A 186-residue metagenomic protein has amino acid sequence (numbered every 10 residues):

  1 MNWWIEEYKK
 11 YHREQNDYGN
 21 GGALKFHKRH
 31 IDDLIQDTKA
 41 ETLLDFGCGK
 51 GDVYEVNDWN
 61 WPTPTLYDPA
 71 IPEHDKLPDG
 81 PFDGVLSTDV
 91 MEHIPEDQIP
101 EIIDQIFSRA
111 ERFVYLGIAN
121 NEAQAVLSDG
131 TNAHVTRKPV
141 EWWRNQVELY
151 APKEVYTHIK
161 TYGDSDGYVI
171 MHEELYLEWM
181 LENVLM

Functional and structural regions predicted by a protein language model:
M1-G84, P100-D104, R109, N120 (+4 more regions): Conserved N-terminal segment of class I S-adenosyl-L-methionine
G84-D97: A short SAM/SAH-binding and catalytic strip from SAM-dependent methyltransferases
R112-Y115: Short glycine-centered segments of the SAM/dcSAM-binding site in methyltransferase folds
A119-A125: Short "lid" loop at the C-terminus of a central beta-strand within the Rossmann-like core of SAM-dependent
